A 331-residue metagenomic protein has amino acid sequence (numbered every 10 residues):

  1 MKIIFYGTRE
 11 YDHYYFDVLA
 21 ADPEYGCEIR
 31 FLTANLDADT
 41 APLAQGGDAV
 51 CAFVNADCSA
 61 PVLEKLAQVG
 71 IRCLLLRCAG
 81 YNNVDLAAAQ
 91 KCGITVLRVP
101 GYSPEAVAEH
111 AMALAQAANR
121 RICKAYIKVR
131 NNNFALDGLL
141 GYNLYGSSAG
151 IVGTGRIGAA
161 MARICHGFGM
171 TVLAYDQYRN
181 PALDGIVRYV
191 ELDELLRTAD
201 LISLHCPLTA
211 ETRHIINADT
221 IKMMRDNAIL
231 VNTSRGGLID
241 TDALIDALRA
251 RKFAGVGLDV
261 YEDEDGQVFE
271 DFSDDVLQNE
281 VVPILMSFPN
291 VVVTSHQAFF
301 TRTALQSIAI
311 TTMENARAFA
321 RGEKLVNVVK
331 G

Functional and structural regions predicted by a protein language model:
M1-L97, N217: An N-terminal-biased, well-structured beta-alpha scaffold segment characteristic of Rossmann-like dinucleotide-binding
P42-L43, E194-L195, T220, I284-L285: Structural alpha-helical scaffold elements that stabilize or flank donor/cofactor-binding regions in carbohydrate
V54-N55, D200, C206-L208, S234-R235 (+1 more regions): Short glycine-/small-residue-rich Rossmann-like dinucleotide-binding loops
C92-S148, A160-R163, G167, Y175: Phosphate-binding beta-alpha-beta segment of Rossmann-like dinucleotide-binding domains, i.e., the NAD(P)
D137-D226: Rossmann-like dinucleotide/phosphate-binding beta-alpha-beta segment
N227, G236-G331: Rossmann-like dinucleotide-binding domain for NAD(H)/NADP(H)
V231: Glycine-rich nucleotide-phosphate-binding loops and adjacent flexible coil segments
